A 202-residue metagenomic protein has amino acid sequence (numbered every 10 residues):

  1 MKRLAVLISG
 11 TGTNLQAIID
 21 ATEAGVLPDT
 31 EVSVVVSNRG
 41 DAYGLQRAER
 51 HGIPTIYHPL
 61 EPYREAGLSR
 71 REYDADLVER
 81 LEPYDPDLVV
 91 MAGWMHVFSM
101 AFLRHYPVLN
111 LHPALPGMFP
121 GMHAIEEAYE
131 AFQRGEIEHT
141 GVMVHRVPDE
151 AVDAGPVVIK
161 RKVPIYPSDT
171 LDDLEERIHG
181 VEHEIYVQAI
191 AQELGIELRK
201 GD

Functional and structural regions predicted by a protein language model:
M1-Y43, R47: N-terminal Rossmann-like dinucleotide-binding module
I8, R70, D74, V78 (+2 more regions): Amphipathic, non-transmembrane alpha-helical scaffold segments
S9, L60, P113-A114: Histidine-centered beta-alpha loop that forms part of the nucleotide-sugar donor binding/catalytic region in diverse
T13, T30-E31, R39, L68 (+5 more regions): Residues at secondary-structure transition points
Q16-D20, Q46, A75-E82, M100 (+2 more regions): Amphipathic, non-transmembrane alpha-helical secondary structure
L27-E31, N38-P83: N-terminal glycine-/serine-/threonine-rich beta1-alpha1-beta2 phosphate-ribose binding loop of Rossmann-like
V34, I56, R161-V163: Structural signal for short hydrophobic segments within the conserved structured cores of catalytic domains across
L88, A92-G201: Donor/substrate-binding cores of folate-linked one-carbon enzymes
